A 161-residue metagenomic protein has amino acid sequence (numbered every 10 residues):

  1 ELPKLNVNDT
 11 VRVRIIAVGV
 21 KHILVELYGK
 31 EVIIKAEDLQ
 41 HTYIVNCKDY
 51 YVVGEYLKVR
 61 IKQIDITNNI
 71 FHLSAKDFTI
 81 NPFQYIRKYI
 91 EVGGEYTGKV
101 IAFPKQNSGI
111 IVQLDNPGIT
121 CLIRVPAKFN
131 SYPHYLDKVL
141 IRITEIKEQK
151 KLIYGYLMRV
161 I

Functional and structural regions predicted by a protein language model:
E1-I161: Single-stranded RNA-binding regions, centering on S1/OB-family and related RNA-binding modules
